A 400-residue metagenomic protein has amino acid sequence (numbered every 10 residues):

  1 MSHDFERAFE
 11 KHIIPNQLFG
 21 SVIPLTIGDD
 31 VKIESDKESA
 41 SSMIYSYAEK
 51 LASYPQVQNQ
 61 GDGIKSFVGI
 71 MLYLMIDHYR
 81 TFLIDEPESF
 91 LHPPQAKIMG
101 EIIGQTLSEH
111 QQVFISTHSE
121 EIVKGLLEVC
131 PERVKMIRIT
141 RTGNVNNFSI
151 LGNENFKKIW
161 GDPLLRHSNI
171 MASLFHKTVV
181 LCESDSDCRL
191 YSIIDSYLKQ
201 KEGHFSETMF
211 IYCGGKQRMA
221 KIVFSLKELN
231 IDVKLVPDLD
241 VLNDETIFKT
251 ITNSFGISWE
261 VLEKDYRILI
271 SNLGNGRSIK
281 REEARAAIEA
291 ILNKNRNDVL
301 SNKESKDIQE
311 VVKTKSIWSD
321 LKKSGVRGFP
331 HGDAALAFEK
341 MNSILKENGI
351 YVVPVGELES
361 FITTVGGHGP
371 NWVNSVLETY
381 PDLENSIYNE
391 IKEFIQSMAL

Functional and structural regions predicted by a protein language model:
M1-F67, L72-T81, E245: Extended helical coiled-coil dimerization/tether regions that scaffold and oligomerize large DNA-maintenance assemblies
S2, G100-G104, V123, L127 (+2 more regions): Short amphipathic alpha-helical segments and helix-helix/interface helices
F5-E6, L74, T106, L226 (+1 more regions): A generic structural signal for well-ordered alpha-helical segments
I14, H167-L181, D185-L400: Acidic, Mg2+-coordinating catalytic modules of nucleic-acid enzymes
H78-T81, S108-F114, D232: Loop/turn-to-beta-strand initiation segments
D85-P87: Walker B catalytic acidic pair
P94-T178, S186-L190, K199: C-terminal lobe/lid and adjacent interdomain/linker elements of RecA-like ASCE P-loop ATPase modules
